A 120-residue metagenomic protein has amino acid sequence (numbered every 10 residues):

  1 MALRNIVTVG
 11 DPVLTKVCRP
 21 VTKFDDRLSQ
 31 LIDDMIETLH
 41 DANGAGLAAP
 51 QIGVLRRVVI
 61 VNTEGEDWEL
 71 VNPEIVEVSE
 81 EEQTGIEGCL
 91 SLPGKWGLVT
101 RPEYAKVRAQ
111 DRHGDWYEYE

Functional and structural regions predicted by a protein language model:
M1-E120: Positively charged
